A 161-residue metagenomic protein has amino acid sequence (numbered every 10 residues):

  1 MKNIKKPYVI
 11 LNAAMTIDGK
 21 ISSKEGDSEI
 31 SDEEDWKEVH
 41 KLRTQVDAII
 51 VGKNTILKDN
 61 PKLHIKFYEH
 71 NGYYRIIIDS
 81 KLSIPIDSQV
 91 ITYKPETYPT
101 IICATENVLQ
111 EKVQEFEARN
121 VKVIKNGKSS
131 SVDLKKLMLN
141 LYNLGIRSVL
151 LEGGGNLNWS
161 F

Functional and structural regions predicted by a protein language model:
K2-L144, N156-W159: Active-site ligand-binding patch in enzyme domains
